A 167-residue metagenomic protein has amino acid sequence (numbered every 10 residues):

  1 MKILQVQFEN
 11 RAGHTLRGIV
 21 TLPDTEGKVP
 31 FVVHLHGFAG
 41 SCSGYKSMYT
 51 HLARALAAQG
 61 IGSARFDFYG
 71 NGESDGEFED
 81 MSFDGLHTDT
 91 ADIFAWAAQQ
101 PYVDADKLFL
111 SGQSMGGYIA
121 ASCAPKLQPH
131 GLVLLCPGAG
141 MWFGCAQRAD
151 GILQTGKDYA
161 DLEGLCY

Functional and structural regions predicted by a protein language model:
M1-P30: N-terminal cap/lid segment of alpha/beta-hydrolase-fold proteins
Q5, L16, L127-Y167: The alpha/beta-hydrolase serine catalytic core
V29, H36-S41: Active-site glycine-rich loops that stabilize anionic/oxyanionic intermediates across multiple enzyme folds
F38, G62, D67-S74, G138: Short beta-to-alpha linker loops that shape the active-site pocket of alpha/beta-hydrolase fold enzymes
A39-A53, F68: The serine-hydrolase catalytic nucleophile loop
A64, N71-A105: Catalytic nucleophile-loop/oxyanion-hole region of alpha/beta-hydrolase and closely related hydrolase-like folds
Y102-S114: Alpha/beta-hydrolase fold nucleophile elbow
I119-C123: Hydrolases whose catalytic domains are alpha/beta-hydrolase-1, hotdog thioesterase, or metallo-beta-lactamase-like
